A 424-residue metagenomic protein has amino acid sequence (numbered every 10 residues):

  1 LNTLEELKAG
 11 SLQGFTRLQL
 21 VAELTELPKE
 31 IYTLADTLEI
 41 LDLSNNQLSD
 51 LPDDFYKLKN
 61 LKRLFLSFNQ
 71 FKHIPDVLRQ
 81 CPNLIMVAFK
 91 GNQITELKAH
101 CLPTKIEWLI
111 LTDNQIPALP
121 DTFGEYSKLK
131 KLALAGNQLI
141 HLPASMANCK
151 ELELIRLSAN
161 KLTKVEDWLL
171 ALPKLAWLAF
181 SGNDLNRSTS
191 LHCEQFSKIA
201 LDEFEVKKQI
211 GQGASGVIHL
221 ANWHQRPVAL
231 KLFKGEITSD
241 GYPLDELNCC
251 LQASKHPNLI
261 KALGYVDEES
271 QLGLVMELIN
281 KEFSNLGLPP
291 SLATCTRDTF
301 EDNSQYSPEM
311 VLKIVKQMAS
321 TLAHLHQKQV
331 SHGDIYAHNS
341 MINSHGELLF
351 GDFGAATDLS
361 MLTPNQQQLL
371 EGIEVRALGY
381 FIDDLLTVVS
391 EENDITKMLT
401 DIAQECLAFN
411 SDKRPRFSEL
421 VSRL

Functional and structural regions predicted by a protein language model:
L18, L41-L43, L64-L66, V87-F89 (+4 more regions): Conserved hydrophobic beta-strand positions in leucine-rich repeat
K207-G213: Protein kinase glycine-rich loop
G216-C249: ATP-binding glycine-rich loop module of kinase domains
K261-L272: Short beta-strand micro-motifs within the conserved protein kinase catalytic domain, predominantly in the N-lobe
I314-V315: Activation segment signature within eukaryotic-like protein kinase domains
L322, H326-I342: Catalytic-loop of the protein kinase fold
L349, G354-D401: C-lobe/activation-segment region of protein kinase-like
